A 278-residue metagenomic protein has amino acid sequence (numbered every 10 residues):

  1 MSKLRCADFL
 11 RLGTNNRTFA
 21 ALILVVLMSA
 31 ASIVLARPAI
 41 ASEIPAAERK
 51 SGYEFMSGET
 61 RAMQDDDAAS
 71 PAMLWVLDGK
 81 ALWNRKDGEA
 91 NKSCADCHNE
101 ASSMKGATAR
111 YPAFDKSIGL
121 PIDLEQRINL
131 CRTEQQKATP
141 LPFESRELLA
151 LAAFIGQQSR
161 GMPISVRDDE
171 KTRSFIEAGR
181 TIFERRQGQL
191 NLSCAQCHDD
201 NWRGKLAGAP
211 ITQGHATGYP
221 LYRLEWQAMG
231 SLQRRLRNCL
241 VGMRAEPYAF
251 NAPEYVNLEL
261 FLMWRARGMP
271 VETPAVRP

Functional and structural regions predicted by a protein language model:
M1-R17: N-terminal secretory signal peptides that target proteins for export/translocation
D8, T18-W75, P112-E177, R203 (+3 more regions): Post-cleavage N-terminal segment of exported redox proteins
D65-D96: N-terminal, post-signal-peptide region of Sec/Tat-exported proteins
A81, S193, T212, V241 (+1 more regions): Long compositionally biased, domain-poor regions of proteins
G88-E89, G188, A249: Short coil/turn and helix-start
N91-A101, L151, G179, N191-N201 (+2 more regions): The canonical Cys-X-X-Cys-His
M104-A107, G204-A207: Short Cys/His-rich "knuckle" micro-motifs
A109-I118, P210-Y219: Short cysteine/histidine-rich metal-coordination sites, predominantly Zn2+-binding motifs
